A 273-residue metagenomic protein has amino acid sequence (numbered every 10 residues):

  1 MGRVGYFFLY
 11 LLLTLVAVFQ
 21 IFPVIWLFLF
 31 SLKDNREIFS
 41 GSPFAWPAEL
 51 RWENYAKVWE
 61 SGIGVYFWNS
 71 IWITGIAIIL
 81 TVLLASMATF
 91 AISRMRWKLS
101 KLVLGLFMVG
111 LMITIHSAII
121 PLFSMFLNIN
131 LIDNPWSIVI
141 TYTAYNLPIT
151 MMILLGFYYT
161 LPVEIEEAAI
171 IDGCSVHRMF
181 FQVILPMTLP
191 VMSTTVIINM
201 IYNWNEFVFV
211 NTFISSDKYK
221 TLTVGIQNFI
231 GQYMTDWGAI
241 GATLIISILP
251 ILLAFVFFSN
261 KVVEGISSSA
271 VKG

Functional and structural regions predicted by a protein language model:
M1-R3: Short, Lys/Arg-rich, polar N-terminal cytosolic tail immediately upstream of the first transmembrane signal-anchor
Y6-G273: A structural signal for multi-pass alpha-helical bundles of membrane permease subunits that mediate small-molecule
